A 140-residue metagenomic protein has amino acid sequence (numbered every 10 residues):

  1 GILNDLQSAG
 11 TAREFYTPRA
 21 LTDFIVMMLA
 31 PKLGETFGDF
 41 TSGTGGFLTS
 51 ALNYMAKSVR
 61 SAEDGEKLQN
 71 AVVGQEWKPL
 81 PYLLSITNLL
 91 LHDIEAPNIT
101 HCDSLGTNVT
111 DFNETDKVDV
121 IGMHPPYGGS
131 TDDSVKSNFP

Functional and structural regions predicted by a protein language model:
G1-D5: Long recognition/docking surfaces used for binding and targeting
S8: Active-site phosphate-binding and catalytic loops of NTP-dependent enzymes
T11-M123, G128-S130: Conserved S-adenosyl-L-methionine
Y127-P140: Mobile active-site "lid"/loop adjacent to the S-adenosyl-L-methionine
